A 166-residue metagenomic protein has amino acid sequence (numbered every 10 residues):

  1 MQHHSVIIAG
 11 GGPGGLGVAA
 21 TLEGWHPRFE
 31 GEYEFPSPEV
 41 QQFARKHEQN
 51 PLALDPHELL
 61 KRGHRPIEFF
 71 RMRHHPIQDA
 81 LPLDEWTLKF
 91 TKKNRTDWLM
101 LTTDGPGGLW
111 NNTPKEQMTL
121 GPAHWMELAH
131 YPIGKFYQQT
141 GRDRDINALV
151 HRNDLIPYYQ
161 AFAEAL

Functional and structural regions predicted by a protein language model:
M1, L88-T91: Short boundary motifs at domain starts and secondary-structure transition points
M1-G14: Beta1/beta-strand and adjacent pyrophosphate-binding region of the FAD-binding site in flavoprotein oxidoreductases
V18-A19, W110: Short glycine-/acidic-enriched loop or helix-start segments at secondary-structure transitions that form or flank
A19, E23, F90-K92: Gly/Ala-rich phosphate-binding loop of Rossmann-like dinucleotide-binding domains, activating on the conserved
L22-E30, P114: Active-site catalytic pocket residues across diverse enzymes, especially alpha/beta-hydrolases
Y33-I77, T91-Y158: Glycine-rich active-site loop/strand segments that organize a redox cofactor
L81-W86: Short alpha-helical segments and helix-capping/turn motifs at coil-helix boundaries
E164-L166: A conserved beta-strand/loop element that lines the FAD pocket in flavoprotein oxidoreductases
